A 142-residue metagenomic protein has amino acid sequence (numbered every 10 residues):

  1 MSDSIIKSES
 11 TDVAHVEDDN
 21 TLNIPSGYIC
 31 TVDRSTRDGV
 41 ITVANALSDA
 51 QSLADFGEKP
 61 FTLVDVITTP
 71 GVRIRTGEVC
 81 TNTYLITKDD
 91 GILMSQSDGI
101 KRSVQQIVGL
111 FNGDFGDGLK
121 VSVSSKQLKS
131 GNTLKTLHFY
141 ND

Functional and structural regions predicted by a protein language model:
M1-D89, S130, F139-D142: OB-fold ssDNA-binding interfaces and closely related basic DNA-contact patches used across DNA replication/repair
T76-E78, G99, V108-L110: Surface-exposed beta-strand edges and their flanking turn/coil or helix-capping segments
N82, Q105-G109, L128: Intrinsically disordered, charged low-complexity linkers and terminal tails that flank or connect structured domains
I92-S97: A short macromolecule-binding patch
D98-I100, N141: A short beta-strand motif that forms part of the nucleic acid-binding face of small beta-barrel RNA-binding folds
R102-S122: Short nucleic-acid-contacting surface segments enriched for D/E, G, S/T with interspersed K/R
S124-T133: OB-fold single-stranded nucleic acid-binding module
K135-L137: A short beta-strand motif that forms the metal-chelation/ATP-contact edge of phosphoryl-transfer active sites
